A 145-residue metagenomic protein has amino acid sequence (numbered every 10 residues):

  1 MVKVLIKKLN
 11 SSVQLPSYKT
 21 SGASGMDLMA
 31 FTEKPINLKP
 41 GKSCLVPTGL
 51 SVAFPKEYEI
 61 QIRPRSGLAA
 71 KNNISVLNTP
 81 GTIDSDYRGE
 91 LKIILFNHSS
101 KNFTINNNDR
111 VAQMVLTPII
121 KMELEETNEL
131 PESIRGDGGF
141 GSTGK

Functional and structural regions predicted by a protein language model:
M1-K145: DUTPase catalytic domain/fold
